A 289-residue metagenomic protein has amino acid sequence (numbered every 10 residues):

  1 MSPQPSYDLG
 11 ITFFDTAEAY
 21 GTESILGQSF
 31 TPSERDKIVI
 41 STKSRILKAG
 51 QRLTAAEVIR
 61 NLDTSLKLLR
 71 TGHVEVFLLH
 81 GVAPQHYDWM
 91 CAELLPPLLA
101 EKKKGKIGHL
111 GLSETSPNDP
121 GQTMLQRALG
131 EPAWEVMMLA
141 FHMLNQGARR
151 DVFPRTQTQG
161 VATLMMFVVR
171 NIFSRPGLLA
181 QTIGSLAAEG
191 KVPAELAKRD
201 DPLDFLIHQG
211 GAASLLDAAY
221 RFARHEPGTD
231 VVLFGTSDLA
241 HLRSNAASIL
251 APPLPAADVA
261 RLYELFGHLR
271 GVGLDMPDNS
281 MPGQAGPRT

Functional and structural regions predicted by a protein language model:
M1-V39, P97, E131: N-terminal binding-site loop/beta-alpha segment at the start of enzyme catalytic domains that lines or forms
Q4, D8, Q51-D151, T158-L164: Glycine/proline-rich, positively charged, aromatic-decorated active-site loop/lid region on the catalytic face
T12, D151-T289: Structured C-terminal cap/extension of enzyme domains
D15-T16, T42, L112, T163-M165: Hydrophobic residues in well-ordered beta-strands that form the structural core
E18-G21, S116, A148, S237: Short beta->alpha linker loops
L26-S29, G121, L125-A128, L242-N245: Hydrophobic packing residues within well-ordered alpha-helices of enzyme cores
D36-A49, L79-H80, L139: A short, structured active-site edge motif that brings together acidic residues
S44, M138-N145, F167-R170, R221: Active-site PLP-lysine loop of aminotransferase-like
